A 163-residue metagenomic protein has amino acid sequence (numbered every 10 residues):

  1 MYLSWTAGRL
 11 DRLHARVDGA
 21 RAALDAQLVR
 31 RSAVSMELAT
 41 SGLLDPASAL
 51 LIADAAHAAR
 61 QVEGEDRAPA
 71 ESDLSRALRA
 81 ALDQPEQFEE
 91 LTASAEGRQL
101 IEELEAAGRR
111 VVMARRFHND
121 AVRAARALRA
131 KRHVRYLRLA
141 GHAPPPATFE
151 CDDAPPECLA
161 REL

Functional and structural regions predicted by a protein language model:
M1-L163: A helix-centric hydrophobic-segment signal that preferentially recognizes long, alpha-helical stretches used
